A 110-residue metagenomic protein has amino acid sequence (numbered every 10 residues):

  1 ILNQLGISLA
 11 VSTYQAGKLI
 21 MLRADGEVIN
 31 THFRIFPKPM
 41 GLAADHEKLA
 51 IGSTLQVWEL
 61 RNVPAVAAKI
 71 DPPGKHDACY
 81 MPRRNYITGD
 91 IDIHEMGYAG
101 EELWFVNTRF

Functional and structural regions predicted by a protein language model:
I1-F110: Sequence-structural signature of mature extracellular/luminal beta-sheet repeat domains, prominently beta-propellers
